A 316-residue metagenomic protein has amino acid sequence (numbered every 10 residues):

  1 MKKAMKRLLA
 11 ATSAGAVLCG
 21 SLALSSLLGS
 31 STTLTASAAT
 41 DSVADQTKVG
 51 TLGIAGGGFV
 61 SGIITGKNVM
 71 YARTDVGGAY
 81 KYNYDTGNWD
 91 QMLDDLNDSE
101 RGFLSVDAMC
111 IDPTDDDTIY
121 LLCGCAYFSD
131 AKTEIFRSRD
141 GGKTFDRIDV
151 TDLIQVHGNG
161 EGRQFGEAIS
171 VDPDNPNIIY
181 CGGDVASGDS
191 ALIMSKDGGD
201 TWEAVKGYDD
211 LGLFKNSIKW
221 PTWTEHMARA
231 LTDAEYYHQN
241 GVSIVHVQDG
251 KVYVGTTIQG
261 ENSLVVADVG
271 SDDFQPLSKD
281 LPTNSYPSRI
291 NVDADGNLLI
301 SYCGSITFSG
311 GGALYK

Functional and structural regions predicted by a protein language model:
M1-T12: Bacterial Sec-dependent N-terminal signal peptides
M5, L18-G20, L27-S30, L34-K316: Extracellular glycan-interacting surfaces
A11-L22: Sec-dependent N-terminal signal peptides
